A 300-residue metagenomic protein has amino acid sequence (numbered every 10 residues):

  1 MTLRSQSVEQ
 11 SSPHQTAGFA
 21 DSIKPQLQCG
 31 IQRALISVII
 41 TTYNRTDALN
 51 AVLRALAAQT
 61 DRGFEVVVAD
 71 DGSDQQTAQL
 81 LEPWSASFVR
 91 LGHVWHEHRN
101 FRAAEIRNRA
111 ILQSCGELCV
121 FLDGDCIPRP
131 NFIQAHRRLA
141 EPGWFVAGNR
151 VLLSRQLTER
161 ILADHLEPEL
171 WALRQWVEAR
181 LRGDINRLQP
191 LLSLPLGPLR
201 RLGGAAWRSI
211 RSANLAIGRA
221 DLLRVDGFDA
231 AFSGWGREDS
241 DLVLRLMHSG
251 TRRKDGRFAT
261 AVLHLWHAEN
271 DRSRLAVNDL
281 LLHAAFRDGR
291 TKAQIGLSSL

Functional and structural regions predicted by a protein language model:
L35-S37, E65, D241: Cell-envelope/extracellular polymer assembly enzymes that use nucleotide-activated donors
N50, Q75-P83, N131: Acidic helix N-cap motif at the loop->helix transition within catalytic regions of sugar-transfer enzymes
R54-G63: Short, acidic, metal-binding catalytic loop of nucleotide-sugar glycosyltransferases
A55, D70-L81, C126: A conserved acidic beta->alpha catalytic loop
G63-Q75, G92-H96: Short beta-strand/loop segment that forms part of the nucleotide-sugar
E97-S114, N131: Glycine-rich, basic loop-to-helix element that forms the pyrophosphate-binding segment of sugar-nucleotide handling
C119: Short aromatic/hydrophobic "clamp" motif used to bind/position activated sugar donors
N131-R180: Conserved donor NDP-sugar-binding/catalytic core segment of glycosyltransferases
